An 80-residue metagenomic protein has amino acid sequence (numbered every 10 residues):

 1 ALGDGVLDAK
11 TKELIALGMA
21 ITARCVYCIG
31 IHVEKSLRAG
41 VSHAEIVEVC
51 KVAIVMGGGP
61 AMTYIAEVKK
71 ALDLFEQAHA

Functional and structural regions predicted by a protein language model:
A1-E13, A61-A80: Acidic, glycine/proline-rich low-complexity segments that act as flexible tails and inter-domain linkers
K10-L14, H43-V49: Alpha-helical scaffolds flanking conserved acidic
I15, M19-I31, M56: Short, thiol/selenol-centered motifs that function as redox-active sites or metal-ligating centers
L17, E48-M62, F75: N-terminal hydrophobic signal/anchor transmembrane helix of membrane proteins
I31-I46, K69-L72: Iron-sulfur (Fe-S) cluster-binding segments and ferredoxin-like electron-carrier domains, especially [2Fe-2S]
